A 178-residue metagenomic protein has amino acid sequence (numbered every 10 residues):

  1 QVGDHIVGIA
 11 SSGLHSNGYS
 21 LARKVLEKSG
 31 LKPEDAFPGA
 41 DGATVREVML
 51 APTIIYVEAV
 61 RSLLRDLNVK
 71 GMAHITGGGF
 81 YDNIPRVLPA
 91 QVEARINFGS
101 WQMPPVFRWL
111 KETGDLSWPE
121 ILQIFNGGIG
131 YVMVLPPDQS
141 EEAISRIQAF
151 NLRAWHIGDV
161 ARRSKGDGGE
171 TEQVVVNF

Functional and structural regions predicted by a protein language model:
Q1-A36: Phosphate/diphosphate-binding glycine-rich loops and adjacent basic-rich segments that engage nucleotide
P33-L50, I54-F178: Glycine-/charge-enriched secondary-structure boundary and capping motifs
